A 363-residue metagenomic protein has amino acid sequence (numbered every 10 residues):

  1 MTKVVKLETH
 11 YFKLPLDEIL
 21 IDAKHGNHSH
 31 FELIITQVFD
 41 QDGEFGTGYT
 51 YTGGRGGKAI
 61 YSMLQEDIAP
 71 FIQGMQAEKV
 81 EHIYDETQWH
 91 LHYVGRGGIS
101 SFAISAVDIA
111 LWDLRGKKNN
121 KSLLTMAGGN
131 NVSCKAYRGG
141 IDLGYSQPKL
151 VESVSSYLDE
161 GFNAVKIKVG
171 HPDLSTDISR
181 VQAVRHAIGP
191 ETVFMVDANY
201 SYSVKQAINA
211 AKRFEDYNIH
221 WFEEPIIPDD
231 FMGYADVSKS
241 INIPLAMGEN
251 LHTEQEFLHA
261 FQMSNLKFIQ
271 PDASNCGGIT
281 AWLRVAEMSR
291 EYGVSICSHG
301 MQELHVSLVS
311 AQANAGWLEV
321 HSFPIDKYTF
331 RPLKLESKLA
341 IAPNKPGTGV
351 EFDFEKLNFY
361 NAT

Functional and structural regions predicted by a protein language model:
M1-T47, Y51-G53: Structured beta-strand/loop patches that form or line metal/cofactor-binding pockets in enzymes
T2-L7, F12-L16, H28, C297-T363: Flexible C-terminal active-site loop/helix
V4, G43, I68, V107 (+8 more regions): Conserved, mostly hydrophobic/aromatic
K6, F39-K118: Metal- or metallocofactor-binding catalytic centers and their adjacent structured scaffolds across diverse enzyme
T125-S240: Metal-dependent enolase-superfamily TIM-barrel catalytic cores that perform enediolate-based chemistry
K212, N218, D229-L339: Shared catalytic-loop signature of beta/alpha-barrel
